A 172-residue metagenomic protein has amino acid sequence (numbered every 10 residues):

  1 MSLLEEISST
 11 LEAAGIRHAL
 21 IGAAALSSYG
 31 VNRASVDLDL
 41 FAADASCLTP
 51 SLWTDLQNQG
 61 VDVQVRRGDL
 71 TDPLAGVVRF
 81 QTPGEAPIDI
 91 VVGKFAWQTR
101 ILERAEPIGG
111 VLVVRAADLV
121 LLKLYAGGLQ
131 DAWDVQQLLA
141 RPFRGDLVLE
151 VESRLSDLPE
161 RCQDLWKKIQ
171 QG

Functional and structural regions predicted by a protein language model:
M1-G172: Compositionally biased terminal segments of proteins
